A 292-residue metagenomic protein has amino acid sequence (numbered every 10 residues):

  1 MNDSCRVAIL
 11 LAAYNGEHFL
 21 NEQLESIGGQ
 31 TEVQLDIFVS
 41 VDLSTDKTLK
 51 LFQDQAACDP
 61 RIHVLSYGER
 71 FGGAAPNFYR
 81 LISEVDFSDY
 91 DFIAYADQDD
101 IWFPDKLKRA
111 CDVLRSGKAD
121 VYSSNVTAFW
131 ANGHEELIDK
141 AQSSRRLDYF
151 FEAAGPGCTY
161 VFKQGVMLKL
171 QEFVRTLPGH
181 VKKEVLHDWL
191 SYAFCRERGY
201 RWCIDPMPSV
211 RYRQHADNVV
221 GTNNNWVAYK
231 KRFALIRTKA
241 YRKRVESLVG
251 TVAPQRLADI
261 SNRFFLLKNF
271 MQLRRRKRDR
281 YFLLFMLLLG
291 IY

Functional and structural regions predicted by a protein language model:
M1-W226: Nucleotide-sugar donor-binding/catalytic module of glycosyltransferases that assemble extracellular/cell-envelope
F173-H180, L190, R211-Y292: C-terminal subregions of glycosyltransferases and related glycan-biosynthesis enzymes
